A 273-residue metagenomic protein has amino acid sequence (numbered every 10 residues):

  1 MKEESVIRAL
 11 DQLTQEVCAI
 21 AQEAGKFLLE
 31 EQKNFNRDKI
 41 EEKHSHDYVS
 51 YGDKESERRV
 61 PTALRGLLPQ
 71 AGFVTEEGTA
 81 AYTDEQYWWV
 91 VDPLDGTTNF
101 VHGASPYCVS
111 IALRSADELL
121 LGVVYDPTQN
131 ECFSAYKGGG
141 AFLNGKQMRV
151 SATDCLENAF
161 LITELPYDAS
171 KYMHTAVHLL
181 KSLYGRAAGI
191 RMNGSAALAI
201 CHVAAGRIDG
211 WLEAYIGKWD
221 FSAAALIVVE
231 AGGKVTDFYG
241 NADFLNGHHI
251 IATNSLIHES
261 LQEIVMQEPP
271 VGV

Functional and structural regions predicted by a protein language model:
M1-L94, L256, V271-V273: N-terminal subdomain of lithium-sensitive/metallo-dependent phosphomonoesterases centered on the IMPase/IPPase/PAP
V17, A21-A24, G122, A141 (+2 more regions): Small-residue (primarily alanine) positions within well-ordered alpha-helices, especially packing/interaction faces
L28, D53, L64, T97 (+6 more regions): Residue-level signal for inorganic ion chemistry
E41, A81-T83, A116, S134 (+2 more regions): Solvent-exposed alpha-helices and their adjacent loops that cap or buttress functional pockets in soluble metabolic
K54, R58, E77, P93-G96 (+4 more regions): Generic detector of well-ordered alpha-helical packing
T83-F142: DPxDG-like acidic metal-binding loop motif
R149-V273: An extended, acidic
